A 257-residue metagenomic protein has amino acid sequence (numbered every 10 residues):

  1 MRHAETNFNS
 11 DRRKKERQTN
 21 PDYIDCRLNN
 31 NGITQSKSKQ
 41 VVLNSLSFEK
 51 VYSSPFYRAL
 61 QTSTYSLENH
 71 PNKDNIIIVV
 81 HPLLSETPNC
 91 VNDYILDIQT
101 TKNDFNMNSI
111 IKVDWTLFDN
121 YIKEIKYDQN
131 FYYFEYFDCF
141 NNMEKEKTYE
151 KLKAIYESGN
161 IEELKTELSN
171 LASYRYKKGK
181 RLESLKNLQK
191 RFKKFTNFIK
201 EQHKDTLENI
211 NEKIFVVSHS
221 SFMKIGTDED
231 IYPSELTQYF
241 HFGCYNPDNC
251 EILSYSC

Functional and structural regions predicted by a protein language model:
M1, Y52, N209-F222: Beta-strand elements within well-structured catalytic alpha/beta cores of enzymes that handle phosphate/sulfate esters
M1-V80, S85-T87, Q99-D104, L185-Q189 (+1 more regions): Active-site-proximal alpha-helix that buttresses catalytic centers in soluble enzyme cores
T6, F222-M223: Short active-site segment of divalent metal-dependent hydrolases/proteases that encodes the spacing between
D11, E86-M107, K147, A154-E157 (+4 more regions): Acidic, low-complexity terminal tails and accessory targeting/binding regions of phosphate-metabolizing enzymes
Q40-V41, M107-V113, T196-F198: Short amphipathic alpha-helical segments with coiled-coil-like heptad repeat character
I77-K177: Signature for phosphate-centric chemistry
R191-K194: Active-site glycine-rich loop that binds ribose-phosphate moieties when present
